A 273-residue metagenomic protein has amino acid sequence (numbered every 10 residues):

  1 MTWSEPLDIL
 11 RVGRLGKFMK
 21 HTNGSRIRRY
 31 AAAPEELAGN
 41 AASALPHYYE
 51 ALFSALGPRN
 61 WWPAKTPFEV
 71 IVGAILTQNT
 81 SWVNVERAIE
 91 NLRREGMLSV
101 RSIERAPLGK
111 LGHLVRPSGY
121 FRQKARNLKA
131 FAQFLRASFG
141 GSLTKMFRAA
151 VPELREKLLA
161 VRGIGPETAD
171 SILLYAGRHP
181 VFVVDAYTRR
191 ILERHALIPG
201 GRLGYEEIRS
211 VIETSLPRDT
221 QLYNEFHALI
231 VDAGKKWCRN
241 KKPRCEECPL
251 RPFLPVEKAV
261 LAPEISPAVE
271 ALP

Functional and structural regions predicted by a protein language model:
D8-R14: Short Gly/Ser/Thr- and charged-rich N-terminal loops/segments that act as flexible capping/hinge elements
H21, Y30-L272: Catalytic cores of DNA base-excision repair glycosylases
R26-R28: Phosphate- and other anionic-substrate recognition elements at nucleic-acid/protein interfaces
